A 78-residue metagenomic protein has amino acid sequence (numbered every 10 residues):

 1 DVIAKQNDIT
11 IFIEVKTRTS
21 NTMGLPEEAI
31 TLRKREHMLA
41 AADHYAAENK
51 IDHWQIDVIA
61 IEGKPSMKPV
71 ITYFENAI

Functional and structural regions predicted by a protein language model:
V2-T22, L32, M38: Conserved catalytic cores of phosphodiester-cleaving nucleases, focusing on short active-site segments
R18, L25, P69: Residue-level signal for pocket-adjacent positions within structured domains
N21-D52: Mid-chain, well-packed structural core segment of small domains
A47-I78: Domain-level recognition of nuclease-like catalytic cores that cleave nucleotide substrates
